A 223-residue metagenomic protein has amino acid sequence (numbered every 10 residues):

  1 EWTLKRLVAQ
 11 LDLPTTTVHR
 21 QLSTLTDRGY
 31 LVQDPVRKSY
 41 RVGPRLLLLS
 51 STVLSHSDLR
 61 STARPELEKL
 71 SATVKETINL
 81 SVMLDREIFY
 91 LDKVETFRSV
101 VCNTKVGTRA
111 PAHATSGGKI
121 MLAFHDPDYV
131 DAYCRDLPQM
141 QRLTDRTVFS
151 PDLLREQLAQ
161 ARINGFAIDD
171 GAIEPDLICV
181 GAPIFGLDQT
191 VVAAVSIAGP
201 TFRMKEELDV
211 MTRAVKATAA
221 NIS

Functional and structural regions predicted by a protein language model:
E1-S61, A220: N-terminal helix-turn-helix
L31-Q33, L80-S81, I184: A structural signal for short hydrophobic beta-strand segments in well-ordered beta-sheet cores
R37, I78, R109, Q157 (+1 more regions): Short loop/turn microsegments at loop-to-beta-strand junctions
S39, G43, H56, R60 (+7 more regions): Short, structured helix-loop boundary elements
S51-S99, F124-P127, D136, L154-Q157: All-alpha effector-binding/dimerization core of bacterial HTH-type transcriptional repressors
S99-I173: Short, solvent-exposed recognition segments
R146-N221: Extended hydrophobic
